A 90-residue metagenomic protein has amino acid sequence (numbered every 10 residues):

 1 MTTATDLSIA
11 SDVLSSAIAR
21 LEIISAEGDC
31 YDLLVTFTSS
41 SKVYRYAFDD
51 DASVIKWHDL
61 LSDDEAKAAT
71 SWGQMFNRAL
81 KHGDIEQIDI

Functional and structural regions predicted by a protein language model:
T2-I90: Acidic/histidine-enriched, beta-strand-rich ligand/metal-binding domains
